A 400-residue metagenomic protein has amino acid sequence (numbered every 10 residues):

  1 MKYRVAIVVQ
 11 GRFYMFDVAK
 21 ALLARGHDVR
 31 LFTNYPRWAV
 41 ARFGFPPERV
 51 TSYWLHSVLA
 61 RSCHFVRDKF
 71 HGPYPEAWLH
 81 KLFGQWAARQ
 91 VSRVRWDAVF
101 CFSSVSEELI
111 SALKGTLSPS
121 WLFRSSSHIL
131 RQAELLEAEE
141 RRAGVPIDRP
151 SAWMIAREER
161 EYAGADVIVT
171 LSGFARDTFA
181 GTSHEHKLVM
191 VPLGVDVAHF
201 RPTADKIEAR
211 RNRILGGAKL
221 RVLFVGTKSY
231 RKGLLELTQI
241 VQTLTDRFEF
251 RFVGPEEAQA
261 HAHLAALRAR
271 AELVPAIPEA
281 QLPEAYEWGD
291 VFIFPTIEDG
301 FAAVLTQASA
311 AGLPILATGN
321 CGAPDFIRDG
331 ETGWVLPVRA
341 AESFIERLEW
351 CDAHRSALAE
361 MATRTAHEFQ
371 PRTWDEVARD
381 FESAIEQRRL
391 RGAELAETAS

Functional and structural regions predicted by a protein language model:
S62-Y74, L117-A156, P202: Acceptor-binding helix/loop patch of EC 2.4 sugar-transfer enzymes, predominantly nucleotide-sugar-dependent
W121-L122, R141-K206, G216-G217: Donor nucleotide-sugar binding/catalytic pocket of nucleotide-sugar-dependent glycosyltransferases
Y162, A276-I277, E284-G289: Short alpha-helical donor nucleotide-sugar binding micro-motif in glycosyltransferases
M190, N320-G330, W334-V335: Short acidic/histidine- and often glycine-rich active-site loop of Leloir-type glycosyltransferases that engages
R213-K232, T238-Q242, R251: Conserved donor-binding/catalytic core segment of Leloir-type glycosyltransferases
P278, I297: Aromatic "clamp/platform" in nucleotide-sugar-dependent glycosyltransferases that forms part of the donor/acceptor
P314-A317: Short hydrophobic beta-strand element within catalytic cores of glycosyltransferases and related nucleotide-activated
D329-G330, W334-A340, W350-R355: Conserved acidic donor-binding segment of nucleotide-sugar-dependent glycosyltransferases
